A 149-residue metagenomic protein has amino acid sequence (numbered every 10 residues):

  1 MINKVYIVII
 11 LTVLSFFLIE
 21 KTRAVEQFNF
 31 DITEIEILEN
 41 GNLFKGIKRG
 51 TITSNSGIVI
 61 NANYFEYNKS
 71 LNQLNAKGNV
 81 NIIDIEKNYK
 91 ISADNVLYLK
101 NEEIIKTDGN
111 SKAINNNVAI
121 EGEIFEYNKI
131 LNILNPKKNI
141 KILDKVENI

Functional and structural regions predicted by a protein language model:
M1-I2, I19-K21: Generic N-terminal leader/processing signal
M1-I9: Bacterial N-terminal signal peptides that target proteins for export
V8-F16: Bacterial N-terminal signal peptides
K21-I149: N-terminal amphipathic/hydrophobic interface segments
